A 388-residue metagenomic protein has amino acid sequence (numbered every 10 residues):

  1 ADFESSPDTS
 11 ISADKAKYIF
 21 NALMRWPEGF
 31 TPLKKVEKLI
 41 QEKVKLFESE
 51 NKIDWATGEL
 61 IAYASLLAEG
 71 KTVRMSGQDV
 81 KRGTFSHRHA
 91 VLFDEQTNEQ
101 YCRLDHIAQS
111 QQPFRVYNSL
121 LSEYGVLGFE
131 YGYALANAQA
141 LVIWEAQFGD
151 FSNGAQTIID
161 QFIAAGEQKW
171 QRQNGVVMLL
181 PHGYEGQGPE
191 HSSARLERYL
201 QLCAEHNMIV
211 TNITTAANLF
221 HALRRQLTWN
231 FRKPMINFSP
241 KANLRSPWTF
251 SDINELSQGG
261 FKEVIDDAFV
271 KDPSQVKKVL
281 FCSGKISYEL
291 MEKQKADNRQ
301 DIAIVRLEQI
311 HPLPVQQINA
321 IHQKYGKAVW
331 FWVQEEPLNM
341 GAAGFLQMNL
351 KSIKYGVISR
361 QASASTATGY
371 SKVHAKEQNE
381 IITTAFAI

Functional and structural regions predicted by a protein language model:
A1-N212, A217-I388: Flexible, glycine-rich loop/tail regions that form catalytic "lids" or insertion modules at the edges of active sites
